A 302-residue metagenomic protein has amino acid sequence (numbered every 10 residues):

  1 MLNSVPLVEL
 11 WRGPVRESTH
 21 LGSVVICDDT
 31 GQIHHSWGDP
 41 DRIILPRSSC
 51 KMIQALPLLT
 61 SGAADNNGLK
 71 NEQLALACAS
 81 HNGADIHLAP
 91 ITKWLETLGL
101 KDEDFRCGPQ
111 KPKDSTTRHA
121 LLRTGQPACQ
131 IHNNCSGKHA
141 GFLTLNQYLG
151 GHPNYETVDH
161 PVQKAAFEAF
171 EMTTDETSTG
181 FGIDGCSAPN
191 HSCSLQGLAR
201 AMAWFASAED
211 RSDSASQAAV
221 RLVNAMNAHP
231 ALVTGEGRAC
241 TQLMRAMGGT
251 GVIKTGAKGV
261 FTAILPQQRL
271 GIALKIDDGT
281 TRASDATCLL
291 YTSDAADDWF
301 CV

Functional and structural regions predicted by a protein language model:
M1, K70-S178: Active-site-adjacent helix/loop patches that line small-molecule binding or acyl-intermediate pockets
M1-D41: Beta-lactamase-like hydrolase cores
P46-A64: Active-site SXXK
D184, G235-L274: Short, Gly/Ser/Thr-enriched beta-strand-loop segments that form substrate-interacting elements of hydrolase/peptidase
P189-A208, A218, L222, V260-A273 (+1 more regions): Active-site-proximal alpha-helical segments within enzyme catalytic domains
A203-V252: Conserved active-site loop region of the serine DD-peptidase/beta-lactamase
G279, A283-A286, S293: C-terminal functional modules
Y291-A296, F300: Conserved small/polar residues in nucleotide/adenosyl-binding loops
